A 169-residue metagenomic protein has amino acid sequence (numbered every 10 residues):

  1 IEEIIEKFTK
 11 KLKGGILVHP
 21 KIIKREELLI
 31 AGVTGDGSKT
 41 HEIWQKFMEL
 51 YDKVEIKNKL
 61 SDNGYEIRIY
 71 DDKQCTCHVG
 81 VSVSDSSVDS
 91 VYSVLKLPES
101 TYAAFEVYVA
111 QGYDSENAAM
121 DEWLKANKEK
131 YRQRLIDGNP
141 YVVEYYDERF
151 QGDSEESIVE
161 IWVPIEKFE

Functional and structural regions predicted by a protein language model:
E2-E169: A solvent-exposed interaction/effector surface
